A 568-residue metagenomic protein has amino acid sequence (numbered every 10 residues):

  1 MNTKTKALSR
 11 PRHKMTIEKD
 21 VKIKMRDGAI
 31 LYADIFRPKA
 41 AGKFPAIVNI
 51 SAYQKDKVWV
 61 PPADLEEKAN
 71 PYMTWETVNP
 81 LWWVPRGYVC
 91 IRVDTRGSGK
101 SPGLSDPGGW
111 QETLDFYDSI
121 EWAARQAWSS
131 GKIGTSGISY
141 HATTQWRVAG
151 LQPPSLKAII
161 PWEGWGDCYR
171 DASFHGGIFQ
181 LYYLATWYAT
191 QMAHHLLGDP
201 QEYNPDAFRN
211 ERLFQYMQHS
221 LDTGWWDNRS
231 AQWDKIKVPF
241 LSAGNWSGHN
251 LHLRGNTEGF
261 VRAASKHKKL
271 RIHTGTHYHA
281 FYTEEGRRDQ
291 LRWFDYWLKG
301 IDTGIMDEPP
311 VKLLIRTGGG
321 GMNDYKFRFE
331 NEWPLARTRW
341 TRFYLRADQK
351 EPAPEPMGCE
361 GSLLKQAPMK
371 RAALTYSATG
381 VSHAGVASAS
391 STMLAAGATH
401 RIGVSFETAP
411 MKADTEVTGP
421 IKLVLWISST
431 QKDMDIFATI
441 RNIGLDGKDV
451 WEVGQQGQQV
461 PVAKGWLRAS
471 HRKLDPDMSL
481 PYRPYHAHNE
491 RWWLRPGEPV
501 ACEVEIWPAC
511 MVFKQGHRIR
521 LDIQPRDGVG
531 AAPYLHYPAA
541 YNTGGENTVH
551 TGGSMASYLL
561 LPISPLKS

Functional and structural regions predicted by a protein language model:
N2-M306, K312, T317, N323-K326: Active-site-proximal cap/loop segments of hydrolase catalytic domains
T5, G275, H279-S568: C-terminal, loop-rich substrate-recognition/catalytic regions characterized by aromatic stacking residues
